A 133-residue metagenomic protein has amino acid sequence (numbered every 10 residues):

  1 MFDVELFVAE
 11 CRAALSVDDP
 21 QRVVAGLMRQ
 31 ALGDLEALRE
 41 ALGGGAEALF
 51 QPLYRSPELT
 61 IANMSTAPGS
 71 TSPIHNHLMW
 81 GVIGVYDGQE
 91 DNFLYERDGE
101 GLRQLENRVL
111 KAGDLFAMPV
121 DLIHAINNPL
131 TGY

Functional and structural regions predicted by a protein language model:
M1-E36: N-terminal leader/capping segments at the start of a protein or of a new domain
R39-S70: A short glycine-rich, His/Asp/Glu-containing loop-to-beta-strand
R55-L59, P68-V82, R103: A short beta-loop-beta micro-motif enriched in histidine and acidic residues
H77-R97: Glycine- and acidic-residue-biased ligand/ion/polar-headgroup-sensing regions
R97-N128: Short acidic-glycine-tyrosine-enriched beta hairpin
L130-Y133: Short, intrinsically disordered, charge-balanced linker/junction segments flanking boundaries in proteins
